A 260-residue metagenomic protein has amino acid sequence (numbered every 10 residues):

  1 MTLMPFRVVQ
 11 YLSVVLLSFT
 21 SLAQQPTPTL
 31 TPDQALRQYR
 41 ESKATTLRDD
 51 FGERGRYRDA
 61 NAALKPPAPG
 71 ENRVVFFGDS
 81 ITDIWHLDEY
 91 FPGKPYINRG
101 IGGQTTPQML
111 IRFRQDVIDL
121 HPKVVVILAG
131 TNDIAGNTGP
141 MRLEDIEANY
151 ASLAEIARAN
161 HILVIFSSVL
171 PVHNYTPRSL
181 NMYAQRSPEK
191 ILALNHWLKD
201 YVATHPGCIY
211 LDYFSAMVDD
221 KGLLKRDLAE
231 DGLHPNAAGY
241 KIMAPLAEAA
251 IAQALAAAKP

Functional and structural regions predicted by a protein language model:
M1-V75, D83, L87, L120 (+1 more regions): N-terminal secretory targeting modules
Y39-F51, G93-P107, A135-M141, G232: Acidic/histidine-rich helix-loop elements that form or flank divalent-metal/phosphate-binding sites at the catalytic
V75-F77, I97: Conserved beta-strand elements of the Class I
F77-G78, S167: Short hydrophobic segments within beta-strands
S80, I101, T131-N132: Active-site metal-binding loops of divalent metal-dependent hydrolases
T82-D88, T105-Q108: Short, solvent-exposed loop/turn elements at domain surfaces
E89-P95, L110-P260: Alpha-helical cap/lid subdomain in secreted, periplasmic, or secretory-pathway luminal O-acyl-processing enzymes
